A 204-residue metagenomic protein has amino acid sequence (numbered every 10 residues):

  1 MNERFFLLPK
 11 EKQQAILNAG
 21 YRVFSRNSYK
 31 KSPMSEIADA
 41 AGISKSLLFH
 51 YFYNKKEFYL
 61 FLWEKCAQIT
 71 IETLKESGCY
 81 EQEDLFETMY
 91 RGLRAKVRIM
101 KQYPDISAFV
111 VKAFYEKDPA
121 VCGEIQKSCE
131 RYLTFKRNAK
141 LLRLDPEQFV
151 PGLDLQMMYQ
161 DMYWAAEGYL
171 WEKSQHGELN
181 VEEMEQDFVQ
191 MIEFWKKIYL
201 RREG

Functional and structural regions predicted by a protein language model:
M1, K45-H50, S107, A165: Gram-positive cell-envelope targeting signals
M1-K10, E203-G204: N-terminal intrinsically disordered/low-complexity leader segments
K12-G20, I37, L62-T70, K136: Generic hydrophobic, amphipathic alpha-helix propensity
A15, V23-E57, F61: Helix-turn-helix
A19-V23, I99: Short amphipathic alpha-helical elements of helix-turn-helix/winged-helix folds
F61, E76-Q102, L155-M162, E185-F188: Hydrophobic alpha-helical connector segments
V97-R137, Q148, Q156-M157: Short secondary-structure transition hinges
V111, C122, L144-E193, R202-G204: Hydrophobic/aromatic-rich alpha-helical bundle segments in the mid-to-C-terminal region
